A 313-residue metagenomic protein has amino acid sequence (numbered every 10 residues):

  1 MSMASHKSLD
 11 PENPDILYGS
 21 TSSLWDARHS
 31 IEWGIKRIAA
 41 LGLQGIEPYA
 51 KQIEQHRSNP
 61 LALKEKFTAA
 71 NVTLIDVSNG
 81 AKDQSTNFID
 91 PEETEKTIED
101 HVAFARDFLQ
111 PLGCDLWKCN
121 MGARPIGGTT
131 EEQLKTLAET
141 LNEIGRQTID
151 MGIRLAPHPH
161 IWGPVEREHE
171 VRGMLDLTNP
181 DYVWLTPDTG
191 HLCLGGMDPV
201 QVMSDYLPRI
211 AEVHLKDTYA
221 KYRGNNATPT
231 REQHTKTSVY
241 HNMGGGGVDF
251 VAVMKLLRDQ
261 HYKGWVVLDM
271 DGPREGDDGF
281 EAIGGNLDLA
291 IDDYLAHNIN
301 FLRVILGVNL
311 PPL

Functional and structural regions predicted by a protein language model:
M1-L112, E132, N142, I149 (+5 more regions): N-terminal pre-domain/capping segments
N13, G45-I46, V77, N142-G247 (+1 more regions): Acidic/histidine-rich catalytic cores of soluble enzymes
T21-W25, Y49-K51, N79-K82, G122-R124 (+4 more regions): Active-site beta-loop-alpha junctions enriched in small/polar residues
W25-A27, V267-A290: A short, acidic, flexible beta-alpha connecting loop/helix-capping segment that sits on the rim of active
I38, K221-H234, P273, D278-A282: Short, flexible, mixed-charge acidic loops at enzyme active sites
L43, P111-C114, I210, Y262-K263: A structural motif
A105-T130, M151-H160: Active-site groove signature of glycoside hydrolases
I126-L141: Active-site cleft segment of glycoside hydrolase catalytic domains centered on the general acid/base Glu
